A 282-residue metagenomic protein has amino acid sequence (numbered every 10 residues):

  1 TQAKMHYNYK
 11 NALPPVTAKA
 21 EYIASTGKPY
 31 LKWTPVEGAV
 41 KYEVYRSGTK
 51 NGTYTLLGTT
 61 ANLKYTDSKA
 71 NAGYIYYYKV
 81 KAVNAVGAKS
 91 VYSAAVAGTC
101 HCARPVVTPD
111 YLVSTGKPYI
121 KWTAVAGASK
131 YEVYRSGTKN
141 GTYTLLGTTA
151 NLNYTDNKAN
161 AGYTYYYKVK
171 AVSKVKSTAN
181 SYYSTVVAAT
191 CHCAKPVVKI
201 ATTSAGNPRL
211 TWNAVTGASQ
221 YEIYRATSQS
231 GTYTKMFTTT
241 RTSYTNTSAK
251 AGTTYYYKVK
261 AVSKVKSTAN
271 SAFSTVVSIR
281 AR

Functional and structural regions predicted by a protein language model:
T1-Y9: Secreted, disulfide-rich extracellular signaling modules
Q2, A39-E43, A128-E132, A218-E222: Exposed beta-strand and adjacent loop surfaces of beta-rich binding modules that mediate intermolecular recognition
A3, A18-A20, P29, G48 (+9 more regions): Small side chains
Y9-G38, A72, A88-G127, A161 (+3 more regions): Pro/Thr/Ser/Gly-rich low-complexity, intrinsically disordered linker/stalk tracts
P35, R46-K50, A82-N84, A124 (+6 more regions): Residue-level signal for short segments within beta-strands and strand-turn junctions of well-structured beta-sheet
E43-N71, V91, E132-N160, E222-K250 (+2 more regions): Recognizes extended acidic, P/S/T-rich segments that occur within or adjacent to Ig-like beta-sandwich modules
D67-V86, D156-K176, N246-K266: Beta-strand-rich modules
